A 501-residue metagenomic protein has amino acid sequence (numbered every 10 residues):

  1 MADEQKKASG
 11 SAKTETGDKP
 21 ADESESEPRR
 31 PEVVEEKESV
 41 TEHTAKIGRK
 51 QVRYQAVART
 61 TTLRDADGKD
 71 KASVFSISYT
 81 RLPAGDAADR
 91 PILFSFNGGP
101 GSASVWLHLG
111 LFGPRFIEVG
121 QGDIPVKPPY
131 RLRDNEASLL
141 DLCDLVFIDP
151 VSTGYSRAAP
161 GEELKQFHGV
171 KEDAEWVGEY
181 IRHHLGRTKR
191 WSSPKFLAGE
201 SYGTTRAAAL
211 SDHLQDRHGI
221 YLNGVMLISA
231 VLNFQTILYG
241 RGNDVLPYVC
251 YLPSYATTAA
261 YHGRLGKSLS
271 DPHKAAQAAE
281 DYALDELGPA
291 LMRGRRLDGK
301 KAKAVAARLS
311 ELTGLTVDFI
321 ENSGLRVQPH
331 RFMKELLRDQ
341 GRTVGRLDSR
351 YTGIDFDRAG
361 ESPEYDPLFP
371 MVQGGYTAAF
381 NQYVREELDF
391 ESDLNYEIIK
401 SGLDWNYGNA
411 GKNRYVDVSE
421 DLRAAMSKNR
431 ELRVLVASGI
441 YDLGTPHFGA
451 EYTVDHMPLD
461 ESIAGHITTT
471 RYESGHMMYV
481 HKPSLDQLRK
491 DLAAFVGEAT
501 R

Functional and structural regions predicted by a protein language model:
E4-K7, G17-K19, E23-S26, G68-Q166 (+1 more regions): N-terminal cap/lid subdomain of alpha/beta-hydrolase-fold enzymes
V33-A84: N-terminal cap/lid segment of alpha/beta-hydrolase-fold proteins
R115-E118, Q215-E311: A catalytic-pocket lid/entrance helix-loop region that shapes and gates access to the active site across common
L139-C143, P150, F167-G186: Alpha/beta-hydrolase active-site loop
K189-Y202: Alpha/beta-hydrolase fold nucleophile elbow
R293-G444: Alpha/beta-hydrolase fold catalytic core
L432, P446-H456: Short alpha-helix in the alpha/beta-hydrolase fold that links the catalytic acid
E473-L485: Catalytic histidine-centered segment of alpha/beta-hydrolase-like enzymes
